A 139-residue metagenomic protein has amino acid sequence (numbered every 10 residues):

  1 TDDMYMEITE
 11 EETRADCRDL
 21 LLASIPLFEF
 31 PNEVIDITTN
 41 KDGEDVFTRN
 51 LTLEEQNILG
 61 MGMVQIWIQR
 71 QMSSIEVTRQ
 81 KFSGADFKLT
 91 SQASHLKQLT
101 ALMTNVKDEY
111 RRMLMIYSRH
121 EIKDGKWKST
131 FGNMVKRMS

Functional and structural regions predicted by a protein language model:
T1-L51, R112, I116-S139: Conserved short "hinge" loops at termini or chain/domain junctions
A15-A93, K107: Divalent metal-cofactor coordination and adjacent catalytic microenvironments
S91-D124: Polybasic, proline/glycine-rich intrinsically disordered low-complexity segments
